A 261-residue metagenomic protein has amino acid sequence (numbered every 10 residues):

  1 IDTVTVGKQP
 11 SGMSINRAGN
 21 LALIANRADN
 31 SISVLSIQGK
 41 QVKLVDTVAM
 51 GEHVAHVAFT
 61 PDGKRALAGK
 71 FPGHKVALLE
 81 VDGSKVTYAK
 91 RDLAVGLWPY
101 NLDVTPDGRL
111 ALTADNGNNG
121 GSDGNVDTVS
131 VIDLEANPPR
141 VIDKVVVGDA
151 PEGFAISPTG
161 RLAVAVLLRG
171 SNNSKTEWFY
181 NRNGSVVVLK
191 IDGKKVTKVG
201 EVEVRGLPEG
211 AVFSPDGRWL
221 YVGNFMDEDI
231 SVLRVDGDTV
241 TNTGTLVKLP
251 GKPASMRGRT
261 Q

Functional and structural regions predicted by a protein language model:
I1-Q261: Predominantly soluble domains enriched in secretory-pathway, periplasmic, or organellar proteins
